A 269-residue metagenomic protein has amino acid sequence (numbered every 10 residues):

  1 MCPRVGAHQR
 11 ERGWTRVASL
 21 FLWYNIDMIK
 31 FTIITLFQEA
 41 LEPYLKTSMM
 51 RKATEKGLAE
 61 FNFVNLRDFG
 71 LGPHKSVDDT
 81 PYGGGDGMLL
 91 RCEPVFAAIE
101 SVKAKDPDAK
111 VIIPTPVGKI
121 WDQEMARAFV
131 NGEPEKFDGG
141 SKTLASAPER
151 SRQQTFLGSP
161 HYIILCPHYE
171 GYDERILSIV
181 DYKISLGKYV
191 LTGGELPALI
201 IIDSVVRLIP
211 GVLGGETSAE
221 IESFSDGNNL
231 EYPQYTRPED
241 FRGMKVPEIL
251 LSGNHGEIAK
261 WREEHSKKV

Functional and structural regions predicted by a protein language model:
Y24, M28-D106, E257-I258, E263-V269: N-terminal nucleotide/polyanion-binding subdomain common to many enzyme families
M28, Q234-V269: SAM-dependent methyltransferases
R91-D138, S159-C166, D173: S-adenosyl-L-methionine/SAH cofactor-binding core of RNA-modifying enzymes
Y172-A219, F224: Structured adenosyl-cofactor binding patch, chiefly the S-adenosyl-L-methionine
L208-V246: Internal, active-site/partner-interface "lid" segment
